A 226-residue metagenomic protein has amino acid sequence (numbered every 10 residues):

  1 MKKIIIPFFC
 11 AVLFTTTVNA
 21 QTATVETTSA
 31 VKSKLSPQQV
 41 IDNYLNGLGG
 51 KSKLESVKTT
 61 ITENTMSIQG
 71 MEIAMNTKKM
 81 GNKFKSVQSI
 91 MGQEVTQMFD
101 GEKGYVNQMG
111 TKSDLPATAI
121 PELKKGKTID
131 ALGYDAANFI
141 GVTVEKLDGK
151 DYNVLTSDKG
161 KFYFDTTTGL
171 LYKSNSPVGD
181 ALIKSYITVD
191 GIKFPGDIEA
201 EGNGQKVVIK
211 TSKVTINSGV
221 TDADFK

Functional and structural regions predicted by a protein language model:
M1-T24: Bacterial Sec-dependent N-terminal signal peptides
A20-K32, T211, T221-K226: Basic/polar N-terminal segments that are highly enriched at the extreme N-terminus, encompassing both cleavable
T24-Q39, N46, D100-K161, T166-T168: Flexible, processing/modification-adjacent segments and terminal tails in exported/periplasmic/extracellular proteins
K32-S33, Q39-T111: N-terminal mature ectodomain segment of secretory-pathway/periplasmic proteins
S52-K53, M75-K79, Q97, I140-K146 (+2 more regions): Short, exposed beta-strand/loop patches in secreted or surface proteins that constitute
K78-K83, D100-K103, A119-E122, T166-T168 (+2 more regions): A short, sequence-level motif marking secondary-structure junctions
M91-E94, K112-D114, L170-L171, D180: Short, surface-exposed beta-strand-loop junctions and turns on beta-sheet-rich folds
D148-K226: Gly/Pro-enriched, hydrophobic low-complexity segments that function as extracytoplasmic propeptides/linkers
